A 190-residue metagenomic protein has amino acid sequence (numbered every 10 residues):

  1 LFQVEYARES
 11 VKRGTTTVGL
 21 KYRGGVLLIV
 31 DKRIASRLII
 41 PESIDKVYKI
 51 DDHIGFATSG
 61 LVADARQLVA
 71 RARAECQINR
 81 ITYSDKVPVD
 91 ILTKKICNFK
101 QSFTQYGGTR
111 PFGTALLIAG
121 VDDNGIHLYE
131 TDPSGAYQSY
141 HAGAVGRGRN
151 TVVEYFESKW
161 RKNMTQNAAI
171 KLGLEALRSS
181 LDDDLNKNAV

Functional and structural regions predicted by a protein language model:
L1-V190: Long, low-complexity N-terminal extensions
